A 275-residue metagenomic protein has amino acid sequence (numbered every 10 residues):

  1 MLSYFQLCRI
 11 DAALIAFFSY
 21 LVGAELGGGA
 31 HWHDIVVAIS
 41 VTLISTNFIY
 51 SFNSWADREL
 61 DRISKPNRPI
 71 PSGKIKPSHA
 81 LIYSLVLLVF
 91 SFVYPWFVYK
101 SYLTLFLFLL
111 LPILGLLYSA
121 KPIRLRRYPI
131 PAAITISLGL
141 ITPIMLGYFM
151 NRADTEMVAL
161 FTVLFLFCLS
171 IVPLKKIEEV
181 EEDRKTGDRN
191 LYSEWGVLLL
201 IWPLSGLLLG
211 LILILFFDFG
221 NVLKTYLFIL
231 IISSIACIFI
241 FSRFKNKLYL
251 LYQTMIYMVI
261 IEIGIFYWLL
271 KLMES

Functional and structural regions predicted by a protein language model:
L2-Q6, P71-E156: Intramembrane alpha-helical segments
L14-G23, P71-S72, A133-Y148, Y192-V197 (+1 more regions): Small-residue-rich segments of transmembrane alpha-helices in multi-pass membrane proteins, especially helix faces
F17-A56, L88-P95, T104-L116, D154-L174: Membrane-embedded alpha-helical segments that form the functional core of polytopic membrane enzymes, especially those
Y20-G27, S91-Y99, G115-P122, P143-N151 (+4 more regions): Structural signal for membrane-spanning alpha-helices in multi-pass inner-membrane proteins, emphasizing helix cores
T42-V93, F165-L215: Solvent-exposed interhelical
E59, L114-R126, K176-E179, C237-K245: C-terminal ends of transmembrane helices
I123-Y128, A153, E179, Y192 (+2 more regions): Membrane-interface helix-boundary motifs at transmembrane edges
L199, G220-S275: Extended hydrophobic alpha-helices typical of membrane-associated regions
